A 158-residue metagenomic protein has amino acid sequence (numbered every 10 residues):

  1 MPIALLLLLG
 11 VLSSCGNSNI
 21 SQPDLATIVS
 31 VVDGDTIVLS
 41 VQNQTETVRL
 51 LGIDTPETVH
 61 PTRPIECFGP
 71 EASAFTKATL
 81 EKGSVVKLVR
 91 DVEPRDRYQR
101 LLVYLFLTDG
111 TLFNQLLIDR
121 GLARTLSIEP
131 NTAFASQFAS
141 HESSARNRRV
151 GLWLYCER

Functional and structural regions predicted by a protein language model:
P2-R158: Small beta-barrel nucleic-acid-binding modules, primarily SNase/OB-fold domains and secondarily Tudor-like barrels
